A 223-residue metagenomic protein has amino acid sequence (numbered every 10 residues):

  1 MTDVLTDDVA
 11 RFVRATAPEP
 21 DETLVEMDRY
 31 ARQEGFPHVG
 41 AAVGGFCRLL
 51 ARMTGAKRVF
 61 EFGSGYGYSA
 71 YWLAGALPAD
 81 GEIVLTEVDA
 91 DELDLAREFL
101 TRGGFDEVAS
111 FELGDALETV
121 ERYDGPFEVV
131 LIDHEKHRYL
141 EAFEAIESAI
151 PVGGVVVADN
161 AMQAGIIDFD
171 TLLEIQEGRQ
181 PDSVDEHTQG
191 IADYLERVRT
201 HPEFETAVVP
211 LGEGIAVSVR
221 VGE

Functional and structural regions predicted by a protein language model:
M1-V129, K136-V155, A161-E223: A short alpha-helical cap/connector motif
